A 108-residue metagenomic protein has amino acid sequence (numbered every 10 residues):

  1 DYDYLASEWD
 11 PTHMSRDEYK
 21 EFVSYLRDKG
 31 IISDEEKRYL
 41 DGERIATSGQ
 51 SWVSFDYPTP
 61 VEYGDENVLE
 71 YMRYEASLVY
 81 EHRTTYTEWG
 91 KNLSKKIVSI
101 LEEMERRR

Functional and structural regions predicted by a protein language model:
D1-R108: Type III/flagellar secretion export determinants
